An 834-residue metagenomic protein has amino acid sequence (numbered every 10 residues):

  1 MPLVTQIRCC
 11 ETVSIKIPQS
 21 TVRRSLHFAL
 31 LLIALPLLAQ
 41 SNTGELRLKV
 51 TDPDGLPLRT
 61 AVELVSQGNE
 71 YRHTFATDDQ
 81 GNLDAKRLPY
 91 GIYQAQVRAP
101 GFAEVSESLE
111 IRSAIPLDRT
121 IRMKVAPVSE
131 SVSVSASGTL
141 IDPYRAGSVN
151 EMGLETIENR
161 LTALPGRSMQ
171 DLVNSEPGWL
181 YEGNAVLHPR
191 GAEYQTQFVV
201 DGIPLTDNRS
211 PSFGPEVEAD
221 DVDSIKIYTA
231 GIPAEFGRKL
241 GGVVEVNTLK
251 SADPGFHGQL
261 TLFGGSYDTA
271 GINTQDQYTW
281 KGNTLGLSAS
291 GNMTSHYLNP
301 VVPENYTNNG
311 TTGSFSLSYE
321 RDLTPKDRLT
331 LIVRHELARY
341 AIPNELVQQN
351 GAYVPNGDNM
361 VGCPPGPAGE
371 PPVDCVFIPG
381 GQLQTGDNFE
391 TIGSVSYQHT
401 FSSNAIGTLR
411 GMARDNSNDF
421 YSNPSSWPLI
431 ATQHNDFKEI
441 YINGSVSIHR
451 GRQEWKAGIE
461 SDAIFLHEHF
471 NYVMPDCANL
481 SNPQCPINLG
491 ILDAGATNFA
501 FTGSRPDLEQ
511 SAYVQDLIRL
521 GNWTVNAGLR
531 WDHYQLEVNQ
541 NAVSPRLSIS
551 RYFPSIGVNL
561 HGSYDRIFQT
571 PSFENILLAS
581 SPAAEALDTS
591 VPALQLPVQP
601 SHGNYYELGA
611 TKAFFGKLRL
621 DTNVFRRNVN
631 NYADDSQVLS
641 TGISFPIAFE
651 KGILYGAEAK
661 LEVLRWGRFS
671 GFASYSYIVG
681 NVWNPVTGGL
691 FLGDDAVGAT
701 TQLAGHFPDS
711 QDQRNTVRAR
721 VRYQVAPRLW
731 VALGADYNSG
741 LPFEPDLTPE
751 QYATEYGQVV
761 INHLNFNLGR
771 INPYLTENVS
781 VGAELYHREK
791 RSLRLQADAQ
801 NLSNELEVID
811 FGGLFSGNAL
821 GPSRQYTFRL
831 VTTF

Functional and structural regions predicted by a protein language model:
P36-G147, T206: Periplasm-facing N-terminal accessory domains of Gram-negative outer-membrane beta-barrel systems
F102-A103, E107-R122, E130-P233, V243-K250 (+3 more regions): Periplasmic N-terminal accessory/gating domains of Gram-negative outer-membrane beta-barrel systems
D207, D220-S224, T229, P233-F315 (+3 more regions): Outer-membrane beta-barrel translocator/receptor signature
Q277-F389, N418-S422, N631: Periplasmic-side early beta-strands and strand-to-turn transitions of outer-membrane beta-barrels
L346, S417, F470-Y472, E537 (+6 more regions): Surface-exposed extracellular loop regions of Gram-negative outer-membrane beta-barrel proteins, predominantly
T408-M412, N418-D419, Y552, P597-A648 (+3 more regions): Membrane-embedded beta-barrel scaffold of Gram-negative outer-membrane proteins
R519-T524, V624-N628, I647-L747: Gram-negative outer-membrane beta-barrel transporters
R728, Y737-Y756, Y774-T776, A783-F834: C-terminal beta-signal and adjacent terminal beta-strands/loops of Gram-negative outer-membrane beta-barrel proteins
